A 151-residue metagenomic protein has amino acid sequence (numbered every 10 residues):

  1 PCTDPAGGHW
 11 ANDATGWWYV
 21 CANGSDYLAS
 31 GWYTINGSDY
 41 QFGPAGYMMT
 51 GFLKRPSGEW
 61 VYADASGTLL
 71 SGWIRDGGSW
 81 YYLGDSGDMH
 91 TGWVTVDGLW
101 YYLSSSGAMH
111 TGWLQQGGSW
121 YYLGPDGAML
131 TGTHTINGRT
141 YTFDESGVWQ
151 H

Functional and structural regions predicted by a protein language model:
P1-H151: Extracellular adhesion/carbohydrate-binding repeat motifs centered on closely spaced tryptophans
